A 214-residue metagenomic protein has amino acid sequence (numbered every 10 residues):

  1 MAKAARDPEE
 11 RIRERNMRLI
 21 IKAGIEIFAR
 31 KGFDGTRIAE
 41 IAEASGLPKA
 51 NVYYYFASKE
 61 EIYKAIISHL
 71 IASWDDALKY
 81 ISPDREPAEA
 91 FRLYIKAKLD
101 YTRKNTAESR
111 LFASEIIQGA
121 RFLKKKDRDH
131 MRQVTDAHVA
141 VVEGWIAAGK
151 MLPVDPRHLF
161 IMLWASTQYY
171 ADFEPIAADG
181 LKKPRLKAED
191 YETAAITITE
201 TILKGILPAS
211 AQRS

Functional and structural regions predicted by a protein language model:
M1-A4, D100, K104, R132 (+3 more regions): C-terminal peripheral helix-coil segments that are non-catalytic and often amphipathic
N16, I20-F28, K98, I202: Short hydrophobic clusters on alpha-helical segments that form packing/core surfaces in small helical domains
N16, K59, I66, L70 (+6 more regions): Hydrophobic/aromatic residues within well-ordered alpha-helical segments
L19, I27-E61, A65: Helix-turn-helix
R30-D34, N105, A148: Short coil/turn segments at alpha/beta junctions that flank glycine-rich nucleotide-binding fingerprints
K64-L93, T135-G144: Amphipathic alpha-helical linker/stalk segments
K79-E108, P156-L163, E192, A211: Hydrophobic alpha-helical connector segments
R103-K125, F173-L181: Amphipathic alpha-helical segments used for helix-helix packing
